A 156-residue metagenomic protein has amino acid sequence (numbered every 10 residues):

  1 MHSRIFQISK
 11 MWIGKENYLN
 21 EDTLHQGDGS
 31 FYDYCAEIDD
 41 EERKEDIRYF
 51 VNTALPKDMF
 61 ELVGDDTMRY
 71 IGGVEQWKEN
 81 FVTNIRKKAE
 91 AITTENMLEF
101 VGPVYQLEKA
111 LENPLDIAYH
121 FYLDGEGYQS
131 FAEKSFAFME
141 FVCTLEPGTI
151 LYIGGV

Functional and structural regions predicted by a protein language model:
M1, D116-V156: Acidic, proline/glycine-rich low-complexity IDRs
M1-Y34, P147-V156: Short, extreme N-terminal segment that most often corresponds to the first beta-strand
W12-N17, R43-K44, Y128-A132: Short, surface-exposed beta-strand/loop "edge" segments at domain boundaries and coil↔beta transitions
K15, L19-N20, D46-I47, V51 (+2 more regions): Generic structural signal of hydrophobic/aromatic residues within well-ordered alpha-helices of folded domains
Q26-D124: Low-complexity, serine/threonine/proline-enriched polar segments
